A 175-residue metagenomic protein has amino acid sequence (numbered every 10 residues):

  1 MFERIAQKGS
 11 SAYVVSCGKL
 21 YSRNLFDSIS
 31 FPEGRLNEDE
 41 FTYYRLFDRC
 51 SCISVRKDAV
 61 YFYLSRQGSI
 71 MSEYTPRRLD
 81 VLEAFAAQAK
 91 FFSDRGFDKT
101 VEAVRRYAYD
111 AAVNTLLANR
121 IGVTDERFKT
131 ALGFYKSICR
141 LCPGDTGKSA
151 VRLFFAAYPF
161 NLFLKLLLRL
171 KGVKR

Functional and structural regions predicted by a protein language model:
M1-I53, G68-E73: Donor-binding/catalytic cores of nucleotide-activated saccharide and glycerol-phosphate transferases/polymerases
S16-C17, R35, C50, V55-R56 (+3 more regions): Gram-positive cell-envelope targeting signals
E40-Y43, F85-Q88, Y109-V113: Hydrophobic alpha-helical core bundles mediating ligand binding, dimerization, or RNAP-core interactions
A59-R66, S72-K99, N114, A118-C142: Catalytic core of nucleotide-sugar-dependent glycosyltransferases
R95-Y107, T146, A150: Structural motif
A103-L117: Amphipathic alpha-helical repeat scaffolds of TPR domains
I121-R175: Membrane-interface aromatic/basic loop that binds lipid-linked glycans or pyrophosphate carriers, typified by
